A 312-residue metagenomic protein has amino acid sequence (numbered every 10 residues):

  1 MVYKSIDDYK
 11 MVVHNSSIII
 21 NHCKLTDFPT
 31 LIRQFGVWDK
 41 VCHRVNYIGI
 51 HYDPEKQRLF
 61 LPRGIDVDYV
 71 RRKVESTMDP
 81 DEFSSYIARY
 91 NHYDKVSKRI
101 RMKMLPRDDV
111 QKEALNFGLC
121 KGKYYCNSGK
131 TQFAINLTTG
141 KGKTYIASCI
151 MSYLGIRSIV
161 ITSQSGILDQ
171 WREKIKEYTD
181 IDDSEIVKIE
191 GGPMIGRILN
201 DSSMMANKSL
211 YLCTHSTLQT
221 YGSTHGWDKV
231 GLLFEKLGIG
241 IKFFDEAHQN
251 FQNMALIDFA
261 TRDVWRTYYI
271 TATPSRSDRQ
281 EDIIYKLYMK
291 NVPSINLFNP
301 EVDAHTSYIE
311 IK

Functional and structural regions predicted by a protein language model:
M1-P80: N-terminal accessory nucleic-acid engagement/regulatory domains that precede and modulate ATP-driven motor cores
S76-I135: Conserved pre-motif I regulatory segment
I135-L137, E246: The Walker A (P-loop) glycine that initiates the GxxxxGKT/S ATP-binding motif of P-loop NTPases
T139-Y178, T217, R276: Conserved Walker A/P-loop ATP-binding site and its immediately adjacent core in helicase/helicase-like ATPase domains
R157, N207-L210, G238-I241, D263-Y268: Loop/turn-to-beta-strand initiation segments
I181-I198: Conserved RecA-like helicase motor-core motifs
P193-G238, Q252-I257: Conserved helix/coil segment N-terminal to the catalytic DExD/H
I241, E246-Y308: Post-DEXD/H (motif II) to motif III coupling segment of the RecA-like Helicase ATP-binding lobe
